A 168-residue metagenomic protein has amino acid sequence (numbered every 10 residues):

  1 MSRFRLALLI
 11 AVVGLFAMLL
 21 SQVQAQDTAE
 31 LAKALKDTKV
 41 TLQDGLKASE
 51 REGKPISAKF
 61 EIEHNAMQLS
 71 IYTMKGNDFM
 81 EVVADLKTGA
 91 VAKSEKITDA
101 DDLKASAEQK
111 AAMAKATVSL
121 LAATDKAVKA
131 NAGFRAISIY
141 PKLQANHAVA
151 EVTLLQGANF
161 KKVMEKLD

Functional and structural regions predicted by a protein language model:
S2-I10, A17-D168: Long, terminal "pre-/pro-" and other extracytoplasmic accessory regions that lie outside the mature folded/catalytic
